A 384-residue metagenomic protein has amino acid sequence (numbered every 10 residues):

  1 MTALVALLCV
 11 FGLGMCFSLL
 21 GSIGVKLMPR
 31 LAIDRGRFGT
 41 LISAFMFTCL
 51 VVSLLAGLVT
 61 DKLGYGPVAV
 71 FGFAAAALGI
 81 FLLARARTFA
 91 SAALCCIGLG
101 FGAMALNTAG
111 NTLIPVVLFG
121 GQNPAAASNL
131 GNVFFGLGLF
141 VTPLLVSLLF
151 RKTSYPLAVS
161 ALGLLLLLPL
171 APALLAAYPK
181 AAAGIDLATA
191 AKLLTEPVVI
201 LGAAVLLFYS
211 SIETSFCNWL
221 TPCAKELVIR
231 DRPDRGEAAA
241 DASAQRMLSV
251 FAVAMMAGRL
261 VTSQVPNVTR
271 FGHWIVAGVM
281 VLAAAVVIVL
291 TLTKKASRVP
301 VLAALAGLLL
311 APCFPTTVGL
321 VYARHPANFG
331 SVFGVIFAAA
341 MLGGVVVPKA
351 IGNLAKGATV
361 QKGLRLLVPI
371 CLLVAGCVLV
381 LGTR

Functional and structural regions predicted by a protein language model:
S18, M46-L54, F140, A252-L260 (+1 more regions): Residue-level signature of mid-helix packing/kink "hotspots" within the transmembrane helices of 12-pass Major
L20-G21, P197-S249, M256-L260: Extracytoplasmic gate region of multi-pass secondary transporters
A32, G64, R85-A90, R270 (+2 more regions): Helix-breaking motifs and short loop linkers at transmembrane-helix boundaries and internal kinks in secondary membrane
V51-R87: Conserved MFS/SLC helix-loop-helix module at the cytosolic interface between two early adjacent transmembrane helices
V52-G64, F150, R259-F271, A355-K356: Helix-to-loop junctions at the C-terminal end of transmembrane segments in multipass secondary transporters
C95-V133: Cytoplasmic helix-loop-helix junction between adjacent transmembrane helices in 12-TM secondary transporters
N129-Y178: Helix-loop-helix hairpin linking two adjacent transmembrane segments in secondary transporters
R270-T317: C-terminal transmembrane helical hairpin of 12-TM major facilitator-type secondary transporters
